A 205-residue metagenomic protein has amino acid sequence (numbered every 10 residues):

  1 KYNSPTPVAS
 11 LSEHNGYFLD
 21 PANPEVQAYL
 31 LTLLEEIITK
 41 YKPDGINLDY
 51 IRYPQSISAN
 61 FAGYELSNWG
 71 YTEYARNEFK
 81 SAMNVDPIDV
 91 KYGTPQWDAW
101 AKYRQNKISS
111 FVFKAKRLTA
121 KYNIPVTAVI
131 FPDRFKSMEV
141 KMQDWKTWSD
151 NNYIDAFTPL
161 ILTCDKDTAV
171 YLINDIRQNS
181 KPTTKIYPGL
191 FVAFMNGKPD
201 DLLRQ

Functional and structural regions predicted by a protein language model:
K1-K40: Active-site-adjacent "subsite" loops/lids of carbohydrate-active enzymes
Y2-V8, N23, K40-D98: Active-site-proximal loop/short-helix segments that contain or immediately flank catalytic acid/base residue(s)
E13-Y29, I130-E139, A193-D200: Active-site mouth loops of central-metabolism enzymes
L30, I37, I46-D49, T119 (+2 more regions): Conserved, mostly hydrophobic/aromatic
E35, I51, S56, I161-L162: Flexible loop residues that form catalytic and substrate-binding hotspots at small-molecule/glycan-binding clefts
Y64, N68-G197: Glycoside hydrolase catalytic-domain groove-lining segments
L202-Q205: Short, intrinsically disordered, charge-balanced linker/junction segments flanking boundaries in proteins
